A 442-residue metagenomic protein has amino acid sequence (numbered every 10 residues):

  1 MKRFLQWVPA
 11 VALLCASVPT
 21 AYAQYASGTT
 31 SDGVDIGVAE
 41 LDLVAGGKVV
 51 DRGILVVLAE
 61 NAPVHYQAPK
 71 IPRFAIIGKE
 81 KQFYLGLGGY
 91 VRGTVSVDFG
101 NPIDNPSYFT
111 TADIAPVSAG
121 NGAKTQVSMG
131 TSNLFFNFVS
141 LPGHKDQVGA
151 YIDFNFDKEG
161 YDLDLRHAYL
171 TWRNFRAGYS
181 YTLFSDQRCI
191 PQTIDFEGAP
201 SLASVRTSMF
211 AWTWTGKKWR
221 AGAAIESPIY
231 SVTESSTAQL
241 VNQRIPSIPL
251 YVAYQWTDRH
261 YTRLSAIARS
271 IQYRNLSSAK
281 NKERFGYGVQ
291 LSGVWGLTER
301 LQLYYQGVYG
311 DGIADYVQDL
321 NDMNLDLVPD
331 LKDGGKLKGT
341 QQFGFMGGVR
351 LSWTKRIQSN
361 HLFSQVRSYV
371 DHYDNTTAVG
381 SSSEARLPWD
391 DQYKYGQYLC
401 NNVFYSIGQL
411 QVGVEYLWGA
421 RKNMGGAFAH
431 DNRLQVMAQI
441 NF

Functional and structural regions predicted by a protein language model:
Y22-F99: N-terminal periplasmic/intermembrane-space "pro-region" immediately following the signal or transit peptide
G28, Y405-I407, H430-F442: Outer-membrane beta-barrel "beta-signal"
H65, K79, A123-Q126, E159-D162 (+10 more regions): Replace "Gram-negative outer membrane beta-barrel proteins" with "bacterial and organellar outer membrane beta-barrel
G78-N105, V117-Y230, P249, A253-Q255 (+2 more regions): Outer membrane beta-barrel
V95-I103, P142, K158-G160, L183-Q187 (+6 more regions): Gram-negative outer-membrane beta-barrel proteins
T131-F135, H167, M209-A211, P249-Y251 (+4 more regions): Membrane-embedded beta-strand positions in outer-membrane beta-barrel channels/transporters
H144-K145, N174-A177, K218-A223, R259-L264 (+3 more regions): Repeated loop/turn-to-beta-strand initiation elements of outer-membrane beta-barrel proteins
K218, Q255-D391: Detector for outer-membrane/organellar transmembrane beta-barrel domains, recognizing the amphipathic beta-strand
